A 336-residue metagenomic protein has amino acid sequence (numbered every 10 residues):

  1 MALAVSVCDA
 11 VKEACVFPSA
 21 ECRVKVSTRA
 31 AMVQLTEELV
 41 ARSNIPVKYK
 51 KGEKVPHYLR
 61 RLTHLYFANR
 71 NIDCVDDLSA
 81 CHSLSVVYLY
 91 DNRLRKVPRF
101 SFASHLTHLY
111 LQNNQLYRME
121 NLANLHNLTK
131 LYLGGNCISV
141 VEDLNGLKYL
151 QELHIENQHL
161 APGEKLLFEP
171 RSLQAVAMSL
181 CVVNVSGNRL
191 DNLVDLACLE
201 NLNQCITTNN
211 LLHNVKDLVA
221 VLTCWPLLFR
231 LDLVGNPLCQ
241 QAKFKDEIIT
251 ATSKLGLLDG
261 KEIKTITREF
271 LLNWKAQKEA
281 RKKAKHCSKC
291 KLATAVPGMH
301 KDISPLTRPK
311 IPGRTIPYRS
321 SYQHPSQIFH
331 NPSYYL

Functional and structural regions predicted by a protein language model:
M1-R93, R99, A103-H108, Q115 (+2 more regions): Long, contiguous C-terminal flanking segments immediately downstream of a protein's structured core
R118, V140: Basic (Lys/Arg-enriched) interaction patch that binds polyanionic ligands
N121, D143: Phosphate-coordinating loops and pocket residues in cytosolic domains that bind phosphorylated ligands
